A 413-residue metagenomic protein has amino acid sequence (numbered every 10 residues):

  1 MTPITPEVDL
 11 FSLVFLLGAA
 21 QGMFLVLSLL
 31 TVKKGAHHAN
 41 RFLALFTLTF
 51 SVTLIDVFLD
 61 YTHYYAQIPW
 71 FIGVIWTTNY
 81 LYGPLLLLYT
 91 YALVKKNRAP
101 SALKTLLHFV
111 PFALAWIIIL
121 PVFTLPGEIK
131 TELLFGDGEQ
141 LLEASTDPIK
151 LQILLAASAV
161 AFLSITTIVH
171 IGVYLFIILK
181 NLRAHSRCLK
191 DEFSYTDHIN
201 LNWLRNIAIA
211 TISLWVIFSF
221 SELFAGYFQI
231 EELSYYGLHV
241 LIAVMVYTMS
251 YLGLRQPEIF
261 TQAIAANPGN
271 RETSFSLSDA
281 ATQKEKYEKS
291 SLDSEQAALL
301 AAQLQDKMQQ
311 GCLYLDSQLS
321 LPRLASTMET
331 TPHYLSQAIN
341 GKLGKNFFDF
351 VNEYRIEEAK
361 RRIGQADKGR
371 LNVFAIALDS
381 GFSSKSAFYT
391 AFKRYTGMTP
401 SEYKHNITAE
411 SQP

Functional and structural regions predicted by a protein language model:
M1-Q21, I165-I168: Hydrophobic transmembrane alpha-helical segments in integral membrane proteins
T5, Q67, F71, E143-L163 (+1 more regions): Membrane-interface segments at the starts/ends of alpha-helical transmembrane spans
A19-L30, V52-I55, N79-A92: Central hydrophobic cores of alpha-helical transmembrane segments in multi-pass inner-membrane proteins across all
K33-T53, F109, A157-F224, L238-L241: Alpha-helical transmembrane segments of multi-pass integral membrane proteins
G35, V52-I75, I217, E222-L233: Helix-loop junctions on the outward
K95-L142, A161, H198-I209: The cytoplasmic-loop to transmembrane-helix boundary for the fourth helix
I212-I230, S234-Y287: C-terminal transmembrane-bundle signature of multipass membrane proteins, characterized by strong activation on
L254-A375, D379-S380, A387, A391-R394 (+1 more regions): Membrane-proximal linker segments that couple transmembrane helices to downstream signaling/catalytic modules
